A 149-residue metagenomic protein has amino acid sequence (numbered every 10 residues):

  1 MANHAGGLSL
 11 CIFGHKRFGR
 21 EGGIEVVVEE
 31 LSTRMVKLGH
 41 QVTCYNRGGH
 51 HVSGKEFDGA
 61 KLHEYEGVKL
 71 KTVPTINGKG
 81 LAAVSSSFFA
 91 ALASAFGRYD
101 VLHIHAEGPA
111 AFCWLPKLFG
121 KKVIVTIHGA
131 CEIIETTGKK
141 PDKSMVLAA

Functional and structural regions predicted by a protein language model:
A5-E21, V27-L81: N-terminal strand-loop element at the rim of the active site of nucleotide-sugar-dependent glycosyltransferases
G22, G54, A82, F112-W114 (+1 more regions): Short glycine-/acidic-enriched loop or helix-start segments at secondary-structure transitions that form or flank
L38, F119-G120: Helix C-cap/helix->beta junction micro-motif
H51, G108-A110, C131: Glycine-rich nucleotide phosphate-binding loop and flanking beta-alpha elements of Rossmann-like dinucleotide-binding
F57-Y65, K69-T72, N77-V101, A110-F119 (+1 more regions): An amphipathic, basic-hydrophobic alpha-helix
T75-G78, I127-E132: Short, acidic/turn-prone active-site loops that include or flank metal/cofactor- and phosphate-binding residues
I104-P109, I127: Short His-centered aromatic/hydrophobic patch
K122, C131-A149: Nucleotide-sugar donor phosphate/pyrophosphate-binding loop at the beta->alpha transition of glycosyltransferases
